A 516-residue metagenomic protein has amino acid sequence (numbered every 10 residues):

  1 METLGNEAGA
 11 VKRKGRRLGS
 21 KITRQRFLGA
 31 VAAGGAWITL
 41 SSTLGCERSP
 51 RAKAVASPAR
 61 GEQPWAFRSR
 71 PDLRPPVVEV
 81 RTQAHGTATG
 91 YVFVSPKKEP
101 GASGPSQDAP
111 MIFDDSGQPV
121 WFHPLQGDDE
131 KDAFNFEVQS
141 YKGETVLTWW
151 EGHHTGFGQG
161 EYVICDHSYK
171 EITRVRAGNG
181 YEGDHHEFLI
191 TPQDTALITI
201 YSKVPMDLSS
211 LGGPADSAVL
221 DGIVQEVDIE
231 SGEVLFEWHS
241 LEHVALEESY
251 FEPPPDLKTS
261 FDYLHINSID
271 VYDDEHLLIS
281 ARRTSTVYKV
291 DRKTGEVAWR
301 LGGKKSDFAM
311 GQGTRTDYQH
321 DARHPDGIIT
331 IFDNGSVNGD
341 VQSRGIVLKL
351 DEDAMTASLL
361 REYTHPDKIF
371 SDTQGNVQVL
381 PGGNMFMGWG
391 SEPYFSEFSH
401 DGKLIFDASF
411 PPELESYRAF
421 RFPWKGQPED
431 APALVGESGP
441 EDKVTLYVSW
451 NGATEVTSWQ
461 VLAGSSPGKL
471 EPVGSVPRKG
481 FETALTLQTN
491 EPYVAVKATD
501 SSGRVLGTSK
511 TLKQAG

Functional and structural regions predicted by a protein language model:
M1-I22, A30-L40: N-terminal secretory signal peptides
V31-G35, P50-G516: Histidine-/acidic-rich catalytic cores in large beta-rich domains
